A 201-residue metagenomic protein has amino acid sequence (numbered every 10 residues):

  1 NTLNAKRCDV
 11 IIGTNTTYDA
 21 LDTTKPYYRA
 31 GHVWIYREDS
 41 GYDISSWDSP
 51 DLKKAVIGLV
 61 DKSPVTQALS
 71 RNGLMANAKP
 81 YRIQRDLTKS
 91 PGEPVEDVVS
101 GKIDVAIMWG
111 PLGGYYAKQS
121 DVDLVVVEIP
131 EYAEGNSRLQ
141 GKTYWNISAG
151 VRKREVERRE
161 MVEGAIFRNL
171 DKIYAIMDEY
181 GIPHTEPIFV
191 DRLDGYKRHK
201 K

Functional and structural regions predicted by a protein language model:
N1-D19, L87-T88, Y180: Extracytoplasmic small-molecule ligand-binding "clamshell" domains of the periplasmic binding protein/Venus flytrap
L3-G13, K54-V56, P94, V98-M108 (+2 more regions): Alpha-to-beta junction loops
N4, C8, D39-S40, S70-L74 (+6 more regions): Sec-exported extracytoplasmic/periplasmic mature domains
V10, N15-A20, S40-Y42, K62-Q67 (+4 more regions): Solvent-exposed loop/turn segments at secondary-structure junctions within structured extracellular/periplasmic domains
N15-A30, Y115-K153: Ligand-binding "clamshell"
V33-S90, P111-L112: Bilobed "Venus flytrap"/periplasmic-binding protein-like clamshell domains and structurally analogous long
D39-G41, W47-V65, S137-H184: Extended ligand-binding regions for polar small-molecule ligands
P64-R85, E160-K201: Ligand-binding clefts/hinges and TM-proximal coupling segments of bilobed small-molecule sensing domains
